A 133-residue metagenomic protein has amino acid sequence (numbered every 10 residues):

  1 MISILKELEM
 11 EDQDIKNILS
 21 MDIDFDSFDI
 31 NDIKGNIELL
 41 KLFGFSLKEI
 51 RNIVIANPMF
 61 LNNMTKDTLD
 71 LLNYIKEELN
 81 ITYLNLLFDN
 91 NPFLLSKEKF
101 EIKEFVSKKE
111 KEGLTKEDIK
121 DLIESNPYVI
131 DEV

Functional and structural regions predicted by a protein language model:
M1-V133: Long amphipathic alpha-helical repeat/alpha-solenoid cores
